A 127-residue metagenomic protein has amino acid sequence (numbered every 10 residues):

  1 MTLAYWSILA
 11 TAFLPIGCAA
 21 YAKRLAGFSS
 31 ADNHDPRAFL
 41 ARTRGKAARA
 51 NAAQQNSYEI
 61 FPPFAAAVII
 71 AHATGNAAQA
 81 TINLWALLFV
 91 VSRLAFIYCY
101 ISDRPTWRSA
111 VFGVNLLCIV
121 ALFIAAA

Functional and structural regions predicted by a protein language model:
M1-S7, I69-W85, A121-A127: Helix-coil boundary and interhelical linker segments in multi-pass alpha-helical membrane proteins
T2-C18: Alpha-helical transmembrane segments
A10-F13, L84-L87, V91, A110 (+1 more regions): Hydrophobic residues within alpha-helical transmembrane segments of multi-pass solute transporters/permease subunits
L14, N56-I70: Core segments of transmembrane alpha-helices that mediate helix-helix packing or line hydrophobic substrate/ligand
P15, A19-K23, A71-H72, I97-Y100 (+1 more regions): Structural signal for membrane-spanning alpha-helices in multi-pass inner-membrane proteins, emphasizing helix cores
K23-A31, N76-A80, P105: Transmembrane helix-loop junctions in multipass membrane proteins, especially transporters and channels
K23-N51: Cytosolic, membrane-interface loops and tails of multi-pass inner-membrane proteins
L94-L117: Interfacial loop-to-transmembrane junctions
